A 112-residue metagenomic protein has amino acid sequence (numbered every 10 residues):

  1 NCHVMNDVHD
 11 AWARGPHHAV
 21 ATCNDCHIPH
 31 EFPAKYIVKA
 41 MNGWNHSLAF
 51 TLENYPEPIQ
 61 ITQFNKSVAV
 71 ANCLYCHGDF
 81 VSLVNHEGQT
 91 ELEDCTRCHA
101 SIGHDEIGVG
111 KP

Functional and structural regions predicted by a protein language model:
N1-P112: Short sequence/structural segments immediately N-terminal
